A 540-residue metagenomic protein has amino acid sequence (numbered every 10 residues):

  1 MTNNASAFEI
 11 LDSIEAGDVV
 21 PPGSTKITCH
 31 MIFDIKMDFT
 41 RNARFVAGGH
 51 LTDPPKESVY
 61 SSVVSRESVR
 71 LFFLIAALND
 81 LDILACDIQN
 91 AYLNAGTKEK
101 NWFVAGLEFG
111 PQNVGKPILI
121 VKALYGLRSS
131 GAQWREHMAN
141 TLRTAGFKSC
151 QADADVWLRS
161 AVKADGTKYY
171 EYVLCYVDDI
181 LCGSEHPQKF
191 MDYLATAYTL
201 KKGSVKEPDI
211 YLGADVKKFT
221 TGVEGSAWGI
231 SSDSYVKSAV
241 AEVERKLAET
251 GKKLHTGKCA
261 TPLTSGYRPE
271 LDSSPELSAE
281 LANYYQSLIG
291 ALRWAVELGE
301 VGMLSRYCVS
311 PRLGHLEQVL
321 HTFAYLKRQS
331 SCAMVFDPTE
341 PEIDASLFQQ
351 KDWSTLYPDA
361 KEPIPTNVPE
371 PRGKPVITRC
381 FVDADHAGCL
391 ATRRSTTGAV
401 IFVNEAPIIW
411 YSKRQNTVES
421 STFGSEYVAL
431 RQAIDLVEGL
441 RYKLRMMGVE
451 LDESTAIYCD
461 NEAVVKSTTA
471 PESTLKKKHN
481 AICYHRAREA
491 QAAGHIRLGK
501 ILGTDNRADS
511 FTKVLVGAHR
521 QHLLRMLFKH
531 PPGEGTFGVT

Functional and structural regions predicted by a protein language model:
M1, M31, K36, F72 (+20 more regions): Mobile genetic element proteins and their domesticated derivatives, centered on retroelements and DNA transposons
M1-Q151, V156, Q188, E242 (+1 more regions): Chromodomain-type histone methyl-lysine reader module
G17-T28, I75-L81, A324-A384: Structured nucleic-acid-interacting core domains from mobile-element enzymes and related host factors, especially RNase
R44-T52, R372-F423: RNase H-like nuclease fold core
L71-F73, K206-D344, L502, T512: C-terminal reverse transcriptase regions that engage the nucleic-acid substrate
Y92-A105, A123-S130, R159-L200, K217-G229 (+2 more regions): Catalytic palm subdomain of template-directed nucleic-acid polymerases, centered on the conserved carboxylate motif
H137-V177, C182-G183, P187-Y193, A197-G203 (+4 more regions): Active-site palm subdomain of RNA-directed nucleic acid polymerases
R306-S310, V376-I377, N416-T540: RNase H-like nuclease module associated with reverse transcription
